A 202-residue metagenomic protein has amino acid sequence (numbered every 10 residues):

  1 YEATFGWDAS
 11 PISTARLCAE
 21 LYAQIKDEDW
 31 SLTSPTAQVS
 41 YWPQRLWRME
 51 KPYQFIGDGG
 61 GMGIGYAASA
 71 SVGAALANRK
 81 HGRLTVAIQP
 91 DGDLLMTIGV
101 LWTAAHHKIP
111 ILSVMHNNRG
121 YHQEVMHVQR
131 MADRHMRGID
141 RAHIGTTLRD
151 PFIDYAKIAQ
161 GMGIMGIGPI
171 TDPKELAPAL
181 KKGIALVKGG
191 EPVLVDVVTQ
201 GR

Functional and structural regions predicted by a protein language model:
Y1-A77: Active-site diphosphate/adenylate-binding microenvironment
W42-G201: Thiamine diphosphate
